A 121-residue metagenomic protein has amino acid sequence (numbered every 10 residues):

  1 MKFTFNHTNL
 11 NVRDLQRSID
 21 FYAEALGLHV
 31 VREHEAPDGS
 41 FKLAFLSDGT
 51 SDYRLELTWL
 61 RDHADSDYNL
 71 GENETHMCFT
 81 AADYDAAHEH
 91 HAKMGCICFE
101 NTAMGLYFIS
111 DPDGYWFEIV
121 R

Functional and structural regions predicted by a protein language model:
M1, V31-H34, F45, H88-R121: Vicinal oxygen chelate
K2, N9-D52, Y107-F108: Core segments of cupin and vicinal oxygen chelate
F5-H7, E72-H76: Eukaryotic phosphotyrosine signaling hubs
D14-L15, A81-Y84: Helix N-cap motif at beta-to-alpha junctions
F21, D85-H90: Short amphipathic alpha-helices within nucleic acid-binding modules
G49-Y53, D62-A64, Y84-D85: Short, charged/polar surface micro-motifs in flexible loops or helix N-caps
R54-E56, W116: Short hydrophobic-acidic sequence motifs that mark active-site Asp/Glu residues
T58-H63, R121: Acetyl-CoA-dependent GNAT
